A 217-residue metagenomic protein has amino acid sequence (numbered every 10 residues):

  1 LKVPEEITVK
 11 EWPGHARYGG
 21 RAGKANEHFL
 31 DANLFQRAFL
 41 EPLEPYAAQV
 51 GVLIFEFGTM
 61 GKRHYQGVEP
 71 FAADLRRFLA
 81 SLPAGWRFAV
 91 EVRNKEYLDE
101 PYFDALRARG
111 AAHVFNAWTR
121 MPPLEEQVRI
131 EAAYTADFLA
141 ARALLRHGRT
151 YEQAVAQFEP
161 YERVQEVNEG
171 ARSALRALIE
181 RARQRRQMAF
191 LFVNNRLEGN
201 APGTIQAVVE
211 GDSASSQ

Functional and structural regions predicted by a protein language model:
L1-Q217: Residues lining hydrophobic/aromatic ligand-binding pockets adjacent to catalytic sites
